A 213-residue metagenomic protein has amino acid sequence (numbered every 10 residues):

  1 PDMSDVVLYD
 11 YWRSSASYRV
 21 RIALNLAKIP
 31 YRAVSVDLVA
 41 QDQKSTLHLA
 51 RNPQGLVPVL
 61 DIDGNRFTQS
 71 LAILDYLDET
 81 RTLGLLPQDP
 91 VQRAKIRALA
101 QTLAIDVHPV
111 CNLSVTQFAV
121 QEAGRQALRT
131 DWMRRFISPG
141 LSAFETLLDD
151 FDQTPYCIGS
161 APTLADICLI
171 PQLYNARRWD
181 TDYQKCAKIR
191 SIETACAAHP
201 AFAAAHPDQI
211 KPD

Functional and structural regions predicted by a protein language model:
D2-D131: GST-like domain detector, emphasizing the conserved glutathione-binding G-site in the N-terminal thioredoxin-like
D37, L164, Q209-I210: Short, solvent-exposed turn/loop segments enriched in Gly/Ser/Thr/Pro and often Arg
Q41-Q43, E193, D213: Generic structural signal for helix capping and beta-alpha/helix-loop junctions
I105-A198: GST-like fold's C-terminal all-alpha helical module
V120, I210-D213: Carbohydrate-binding/catalytic loop surfaces
A195, F202-A205: Charged phosphate-binding loop/patch that engages nucleotide di/tri-phosphates or the phosphate backbone of nucleic
